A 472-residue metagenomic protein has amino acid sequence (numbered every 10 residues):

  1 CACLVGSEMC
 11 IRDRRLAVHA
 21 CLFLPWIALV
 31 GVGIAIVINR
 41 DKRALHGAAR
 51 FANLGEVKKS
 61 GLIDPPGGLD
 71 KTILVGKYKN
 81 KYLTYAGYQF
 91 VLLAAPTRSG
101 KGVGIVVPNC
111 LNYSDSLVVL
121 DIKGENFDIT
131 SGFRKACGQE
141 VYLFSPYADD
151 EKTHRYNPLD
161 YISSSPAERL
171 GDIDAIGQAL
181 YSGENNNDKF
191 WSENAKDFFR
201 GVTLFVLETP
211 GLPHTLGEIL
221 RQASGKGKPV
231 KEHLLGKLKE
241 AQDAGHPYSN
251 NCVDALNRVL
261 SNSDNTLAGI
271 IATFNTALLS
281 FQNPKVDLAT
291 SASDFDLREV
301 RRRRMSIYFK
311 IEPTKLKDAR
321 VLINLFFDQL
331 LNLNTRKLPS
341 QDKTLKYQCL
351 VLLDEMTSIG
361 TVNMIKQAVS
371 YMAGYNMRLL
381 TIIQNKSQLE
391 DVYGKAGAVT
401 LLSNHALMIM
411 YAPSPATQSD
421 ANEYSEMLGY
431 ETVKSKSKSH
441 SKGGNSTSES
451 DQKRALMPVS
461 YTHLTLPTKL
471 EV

Functional and structural regions predicted by a protein language model:
L4-D13, T462-T468: Conserved small/polar residues in nucleotide/adenosyl-binding loops
S7-E8, R12-V57: N-terminal accessory nucleic-acid engagement/regulatory domains that precede and modulate ATP-driven motor cores
D13-R14, N39-G47, Y82-M377, V392-K395 (+2 more regions): P-loop NTPase motor domains
W26, F190-K196, G201-L204, Q367-S370 (+2 more regions): P-loop NTPase motor core of the ASCE superfamily
F51-P65, P313: A short, flexible N-terminal coil/short beta segment enriched in small residues
S60-N80: N-terminal pre-Walker A segment at the start of P-loop NTPase domains
Q384: Conserved H-loop
